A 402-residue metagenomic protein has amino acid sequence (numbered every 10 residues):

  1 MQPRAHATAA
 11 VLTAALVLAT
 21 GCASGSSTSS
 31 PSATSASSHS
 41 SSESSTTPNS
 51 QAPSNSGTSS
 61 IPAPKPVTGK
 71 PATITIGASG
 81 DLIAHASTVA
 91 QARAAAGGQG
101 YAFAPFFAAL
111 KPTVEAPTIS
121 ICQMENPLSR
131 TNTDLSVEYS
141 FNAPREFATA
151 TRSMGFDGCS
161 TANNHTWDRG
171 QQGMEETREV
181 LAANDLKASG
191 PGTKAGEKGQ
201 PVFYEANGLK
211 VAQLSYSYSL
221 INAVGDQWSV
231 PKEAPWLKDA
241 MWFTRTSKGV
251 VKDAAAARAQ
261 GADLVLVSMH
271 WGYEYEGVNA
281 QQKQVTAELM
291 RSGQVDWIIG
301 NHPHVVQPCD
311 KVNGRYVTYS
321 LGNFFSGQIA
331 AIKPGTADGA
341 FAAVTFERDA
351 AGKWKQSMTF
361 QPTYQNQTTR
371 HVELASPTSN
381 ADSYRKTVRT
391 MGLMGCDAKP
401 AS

Functional and structural regions predicted by a protein language model:
M1-V11: Bacterial N-terminal signal peptides that target proteins for export
Q2, N49-S402: Acidic, metal/ion-coordinating pockets
L18-G21: C-terminal motif of bacterial Sec signal peptides marking the signal peptidase cleavage site
A23-T58: Short, low-complexity, disordered segments immediately C-terminal to signal peptides in bacterial exported proteins
